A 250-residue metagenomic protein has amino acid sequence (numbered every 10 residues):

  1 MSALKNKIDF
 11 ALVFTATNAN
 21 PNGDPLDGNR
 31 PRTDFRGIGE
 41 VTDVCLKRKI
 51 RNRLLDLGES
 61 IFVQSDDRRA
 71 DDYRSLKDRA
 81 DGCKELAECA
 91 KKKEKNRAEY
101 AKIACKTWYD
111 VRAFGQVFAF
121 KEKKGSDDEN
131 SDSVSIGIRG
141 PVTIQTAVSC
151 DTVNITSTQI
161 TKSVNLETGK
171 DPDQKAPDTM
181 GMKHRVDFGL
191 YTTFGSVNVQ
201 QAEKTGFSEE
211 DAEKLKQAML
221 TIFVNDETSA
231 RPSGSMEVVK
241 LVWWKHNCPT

Functional and structural regions predicted by a protein language model:
M1-T250: RNA-binding basic/glycine-rich loop and surface signature characteristic of RAMP-family CRISPR effectors
